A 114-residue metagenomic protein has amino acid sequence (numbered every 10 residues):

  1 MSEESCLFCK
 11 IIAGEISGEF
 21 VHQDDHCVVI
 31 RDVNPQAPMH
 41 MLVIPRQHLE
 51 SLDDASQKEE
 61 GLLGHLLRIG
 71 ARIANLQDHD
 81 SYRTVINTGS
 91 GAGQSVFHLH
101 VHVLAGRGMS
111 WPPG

Functional and structural regions predicted by a protein language model:
M1-G114: HIT superfamily nucleotide-processing domains
